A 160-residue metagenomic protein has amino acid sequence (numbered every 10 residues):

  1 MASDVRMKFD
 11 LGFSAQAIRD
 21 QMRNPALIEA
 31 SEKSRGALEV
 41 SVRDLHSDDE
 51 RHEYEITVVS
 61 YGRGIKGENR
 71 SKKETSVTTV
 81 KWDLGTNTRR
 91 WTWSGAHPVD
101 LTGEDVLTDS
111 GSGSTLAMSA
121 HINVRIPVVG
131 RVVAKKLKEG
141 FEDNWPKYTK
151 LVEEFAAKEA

Functional and structural regions predicted by a protein language model:
M1, D48, E68-E74, G95-V99 (+1 more regions): A generic structural micro-feature
M1-S60: Hydrophobic ligand-binding cavity/cleft-lining segments
A2-K8, R51-E53, T75-V77, T88 (+2 more regions): Intrinsic-disorder/low-complexity, polar/charged segments enriched in Ser/Thr/Lys/Arg/Asp/Glu/Gln
S34-A37, N69-S76, H97-E104, L137-K138: Amphipathic hydrophobic-ligand
S41-T92: Glycine-rich portal/gate segments that line the openings of hydrophobic small-molecule binding cavities
K81, R90-E139: Beta-strand/loop substructures that line and gate deep hydrophobic ligand-binding cavities in soluble
F141-L151: Acidic, low-complexity intrinsically disordered segments
K150-A160: Short, highly charged C-terminal tails/helix-capping segments
